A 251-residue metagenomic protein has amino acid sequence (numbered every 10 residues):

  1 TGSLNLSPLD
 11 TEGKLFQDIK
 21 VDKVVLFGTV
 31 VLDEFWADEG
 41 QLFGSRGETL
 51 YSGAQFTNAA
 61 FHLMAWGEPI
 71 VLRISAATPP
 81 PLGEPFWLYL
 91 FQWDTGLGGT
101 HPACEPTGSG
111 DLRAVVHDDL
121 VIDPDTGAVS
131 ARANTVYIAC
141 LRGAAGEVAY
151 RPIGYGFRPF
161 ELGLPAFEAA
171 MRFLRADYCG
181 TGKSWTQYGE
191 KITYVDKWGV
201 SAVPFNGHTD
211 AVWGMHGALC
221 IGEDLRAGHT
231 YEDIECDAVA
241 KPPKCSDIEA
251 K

Functional and structural regions predicted by a protein language model:
T1-F35: N-terminal targeting and processing segments
K20, T29-K251: Long, compositionally biased low-complexity segments
